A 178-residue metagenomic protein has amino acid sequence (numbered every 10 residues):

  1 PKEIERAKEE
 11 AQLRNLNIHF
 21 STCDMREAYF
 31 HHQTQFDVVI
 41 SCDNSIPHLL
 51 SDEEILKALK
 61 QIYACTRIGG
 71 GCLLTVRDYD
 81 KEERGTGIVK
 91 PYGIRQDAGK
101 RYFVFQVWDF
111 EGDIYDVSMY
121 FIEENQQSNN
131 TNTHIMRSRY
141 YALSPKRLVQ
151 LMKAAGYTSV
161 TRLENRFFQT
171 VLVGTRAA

Functional and structural regions predicted by a protein language model:
P1-Y29: Class I SAM-dependent methyltransferase SAM/SAH-binding core
R26-V39: A short acidic, Gly/Pro-enriched loop at the edge of an enzyme's catalytic core that lines a small-molecule cofactor
D37-E54: A short SAM/SAH-binding and catalytic strip from SAM-dependent methyltransferases
L56-I68: A short glycine-rich, Lys/Arg-flanked "PGG" loop and its adjoining helix->strand segment in the class I
G69-V76: Conserved beta-strand signature within the Rossmann-like core of class I S-adenosyl-L-methionine
V76-P145: SAM-dependent methyltransferase
Y141-A178: C-terminal lobe and adjacent flexible extensions of AdoMet/dcAdoMet transferase-like proteins
